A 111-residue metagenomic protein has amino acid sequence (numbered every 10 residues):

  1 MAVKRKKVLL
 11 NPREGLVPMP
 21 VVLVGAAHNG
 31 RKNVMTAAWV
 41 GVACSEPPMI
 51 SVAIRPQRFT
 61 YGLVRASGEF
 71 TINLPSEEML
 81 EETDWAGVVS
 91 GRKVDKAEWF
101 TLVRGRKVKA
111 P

Functional and structural regions predicted by a protein language model:
M1-P111: Active-site-proximal mixed secondary-structure blocks
